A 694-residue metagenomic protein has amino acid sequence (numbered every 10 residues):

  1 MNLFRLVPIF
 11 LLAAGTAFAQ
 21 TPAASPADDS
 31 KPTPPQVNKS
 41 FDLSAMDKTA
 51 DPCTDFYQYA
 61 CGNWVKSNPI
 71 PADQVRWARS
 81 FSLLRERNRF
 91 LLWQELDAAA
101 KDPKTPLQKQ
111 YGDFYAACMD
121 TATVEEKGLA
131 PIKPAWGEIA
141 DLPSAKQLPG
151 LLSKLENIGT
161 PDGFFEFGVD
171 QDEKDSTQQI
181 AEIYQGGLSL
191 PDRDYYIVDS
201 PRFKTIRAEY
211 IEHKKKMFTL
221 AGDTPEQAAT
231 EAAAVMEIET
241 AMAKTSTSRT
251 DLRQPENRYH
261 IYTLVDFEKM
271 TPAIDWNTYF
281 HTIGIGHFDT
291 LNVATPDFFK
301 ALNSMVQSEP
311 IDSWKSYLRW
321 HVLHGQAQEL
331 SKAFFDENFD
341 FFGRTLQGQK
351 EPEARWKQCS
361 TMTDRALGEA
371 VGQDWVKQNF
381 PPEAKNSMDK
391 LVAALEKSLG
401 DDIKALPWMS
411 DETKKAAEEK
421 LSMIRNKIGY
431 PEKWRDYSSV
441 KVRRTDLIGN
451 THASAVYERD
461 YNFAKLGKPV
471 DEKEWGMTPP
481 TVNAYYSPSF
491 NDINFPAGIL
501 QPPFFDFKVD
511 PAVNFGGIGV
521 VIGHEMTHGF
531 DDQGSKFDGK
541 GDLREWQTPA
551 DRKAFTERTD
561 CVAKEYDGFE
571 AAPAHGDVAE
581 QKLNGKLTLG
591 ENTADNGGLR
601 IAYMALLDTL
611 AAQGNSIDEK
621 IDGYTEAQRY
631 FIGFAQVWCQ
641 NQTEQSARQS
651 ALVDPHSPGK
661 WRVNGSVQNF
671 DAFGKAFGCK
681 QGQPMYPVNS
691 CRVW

Functional and structural regions predicted by a protein language model:
M1-V7: Bacterial N-terminal signal peptides that target proteins for export
V7-T16: Bacterial N-terminal signal peptides
A17-A19, A23-A27: Boundary at the C-terminal end of the N-terminal hydrophobic targeting segment
D28-S44: Short, Gly/Pro- and small/polar-rich lid/capping loops
P32-P34, V235, V265, K269-I274 (+4 more regions): Intrinsically disordered, low-complexity linker/terminal regions across diverse proteins
P32-P35, A50-E126: Active-site-surrounding "flap" and adjacent substrate/cofactor-binding loops of secreted or lumenal enzymes, prototyped
M46-K66, Y196, S200-T219, L589 (+1 more regions): Hydrophobic/aromatic-rich, well-ordered segments within soluble, folded domains that form packed cores
D97-A394: Noncatalytic, helix-rich "gating/capping" subdomain that lines the substrate-entry/channel surface of large enzyme
